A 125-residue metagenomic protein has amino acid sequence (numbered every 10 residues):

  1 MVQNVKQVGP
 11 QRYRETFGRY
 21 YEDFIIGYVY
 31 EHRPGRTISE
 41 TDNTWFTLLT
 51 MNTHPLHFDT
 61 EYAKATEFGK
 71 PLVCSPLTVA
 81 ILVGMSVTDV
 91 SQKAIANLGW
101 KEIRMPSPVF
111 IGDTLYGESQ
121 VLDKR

Functional and structural regions predicted by a protein language model:
V2-G99: Hot-dog-fold acyl-thioester-processing enzymes
W100-R125: Hydrophobic beta-sheet segments that form the core/acyl-binding groove of ACP/CoA-dependent acyl-chain-processing
